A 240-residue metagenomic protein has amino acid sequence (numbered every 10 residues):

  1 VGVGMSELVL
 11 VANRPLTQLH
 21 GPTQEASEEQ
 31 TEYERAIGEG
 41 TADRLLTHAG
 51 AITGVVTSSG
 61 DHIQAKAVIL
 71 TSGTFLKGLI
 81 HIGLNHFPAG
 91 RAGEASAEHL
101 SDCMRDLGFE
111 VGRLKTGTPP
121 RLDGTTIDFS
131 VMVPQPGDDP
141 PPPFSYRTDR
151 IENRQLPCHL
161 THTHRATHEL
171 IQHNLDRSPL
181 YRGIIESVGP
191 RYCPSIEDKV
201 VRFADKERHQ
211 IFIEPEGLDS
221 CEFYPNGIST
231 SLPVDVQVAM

Functional and structural regions predicted by a protein language model:
G2-L19, G38-A51: A conserved short coil-to-beta-strand element within the FAD-binding core of flavoproteins
Q24-E34: Intrinsically disordered, low-complexity, charge-rich segments with an acidic bias
S58-A67: Core beta-strand elements of the Rossmann-like FAD/NAD(P) dinucleotide-binding domain in flavoenzyme oxidoreductases
S72-G83: Flavin (primarily FAD) binding-site architecture
L84-G90, I228-T230: Short glycine-enriched, charge-decorated loop/helix-capping segments at active-site entrances that position
A89-M104, V234: Gly/Ser/Thr-rich active-site loops/lids in small-molecule metabolic enzymes that frequently grip phosphoryl groups
D102-A239: An anion/pyrophosphate-binding glycine-rich loop and adjacent beta-alpha core in soluble alpha-beta enzymes
